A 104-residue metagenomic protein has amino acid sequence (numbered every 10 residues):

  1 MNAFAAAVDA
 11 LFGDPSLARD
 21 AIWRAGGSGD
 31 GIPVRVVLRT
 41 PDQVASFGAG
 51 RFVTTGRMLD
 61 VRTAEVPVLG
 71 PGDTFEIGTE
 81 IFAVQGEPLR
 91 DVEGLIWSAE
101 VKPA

Functional and structural regions predicted by a protein language model:
M1-G27: Active-site-proximal polar cores
I22-A104: Short, conserved turn/kink motifs that form compact alpha/beta structural patches or helix kinks used as
